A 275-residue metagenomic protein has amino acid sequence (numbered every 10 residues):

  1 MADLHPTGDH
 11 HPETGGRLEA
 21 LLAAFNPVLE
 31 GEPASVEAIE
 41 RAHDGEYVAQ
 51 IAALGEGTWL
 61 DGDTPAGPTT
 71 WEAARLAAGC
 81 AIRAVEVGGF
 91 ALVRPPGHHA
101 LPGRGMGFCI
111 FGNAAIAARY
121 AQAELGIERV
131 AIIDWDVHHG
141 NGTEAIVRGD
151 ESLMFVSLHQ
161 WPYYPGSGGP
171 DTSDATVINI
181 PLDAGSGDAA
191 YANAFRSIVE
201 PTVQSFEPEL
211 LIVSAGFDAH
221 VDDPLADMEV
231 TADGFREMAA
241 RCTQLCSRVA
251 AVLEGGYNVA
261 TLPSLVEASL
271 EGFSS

Functional and structural regions predicted by a protein language model:
M1-I133, H138-S275: HDAC/HDAC-like amidohydrolase catalytic core signature
